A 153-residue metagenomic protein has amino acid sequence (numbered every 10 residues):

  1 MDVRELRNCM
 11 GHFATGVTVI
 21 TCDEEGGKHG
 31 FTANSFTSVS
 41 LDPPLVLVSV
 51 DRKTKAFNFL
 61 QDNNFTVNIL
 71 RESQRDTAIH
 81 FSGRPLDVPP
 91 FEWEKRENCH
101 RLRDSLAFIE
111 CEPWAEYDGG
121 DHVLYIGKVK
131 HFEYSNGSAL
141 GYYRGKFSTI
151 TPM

Functional and structural regions predicted by a protein language model:
M1-M153: Basic, polyanion-binding surface patches
